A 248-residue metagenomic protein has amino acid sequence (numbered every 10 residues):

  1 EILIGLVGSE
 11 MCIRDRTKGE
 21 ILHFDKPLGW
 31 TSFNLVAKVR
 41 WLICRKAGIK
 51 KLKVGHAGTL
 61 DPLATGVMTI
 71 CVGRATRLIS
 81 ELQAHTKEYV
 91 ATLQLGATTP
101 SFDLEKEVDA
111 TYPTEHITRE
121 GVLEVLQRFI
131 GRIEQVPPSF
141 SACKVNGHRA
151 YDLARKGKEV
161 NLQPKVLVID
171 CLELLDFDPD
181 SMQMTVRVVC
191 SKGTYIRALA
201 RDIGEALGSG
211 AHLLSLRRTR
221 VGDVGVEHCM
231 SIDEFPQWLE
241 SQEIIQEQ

Functional and structural regions predicted by a protein language model:
E1-E10: Positively charged, low-complexity/disordered segments
S9, R14-Q248: Catalytic/RNA-binding core of pseudouridine synthases
